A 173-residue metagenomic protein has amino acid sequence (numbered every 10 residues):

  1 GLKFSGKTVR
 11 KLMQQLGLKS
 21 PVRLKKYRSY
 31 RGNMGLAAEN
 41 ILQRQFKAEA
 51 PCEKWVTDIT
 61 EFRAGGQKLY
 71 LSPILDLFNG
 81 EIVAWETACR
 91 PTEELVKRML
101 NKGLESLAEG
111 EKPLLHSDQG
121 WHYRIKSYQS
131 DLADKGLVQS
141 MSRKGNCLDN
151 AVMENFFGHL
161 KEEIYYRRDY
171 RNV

Functional and structural regions predicted by a protein language model:
G1-V173: Charged DNA-binding/catalytic regions of mobile-element recombinases
